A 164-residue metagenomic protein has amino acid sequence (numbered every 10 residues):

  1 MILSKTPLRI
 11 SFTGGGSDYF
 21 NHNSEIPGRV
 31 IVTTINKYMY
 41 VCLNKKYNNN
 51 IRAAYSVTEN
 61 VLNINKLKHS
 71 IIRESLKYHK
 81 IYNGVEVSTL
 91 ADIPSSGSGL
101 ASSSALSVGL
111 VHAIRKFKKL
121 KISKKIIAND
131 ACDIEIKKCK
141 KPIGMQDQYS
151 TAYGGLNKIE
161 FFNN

Functional and structural regions predicted by a protein language model:
I2-R29, Y47-N50, E59, K116-N164: ATP-dependent small-molecule kinase catalytic core of the GHMP/sugar-kinase superfamily and closely related
I35-I134: Anion-binding (especially nucleotide phosphate/pyrophosphate-binding) glycine-rich loop and adjoining beta-alpha core
